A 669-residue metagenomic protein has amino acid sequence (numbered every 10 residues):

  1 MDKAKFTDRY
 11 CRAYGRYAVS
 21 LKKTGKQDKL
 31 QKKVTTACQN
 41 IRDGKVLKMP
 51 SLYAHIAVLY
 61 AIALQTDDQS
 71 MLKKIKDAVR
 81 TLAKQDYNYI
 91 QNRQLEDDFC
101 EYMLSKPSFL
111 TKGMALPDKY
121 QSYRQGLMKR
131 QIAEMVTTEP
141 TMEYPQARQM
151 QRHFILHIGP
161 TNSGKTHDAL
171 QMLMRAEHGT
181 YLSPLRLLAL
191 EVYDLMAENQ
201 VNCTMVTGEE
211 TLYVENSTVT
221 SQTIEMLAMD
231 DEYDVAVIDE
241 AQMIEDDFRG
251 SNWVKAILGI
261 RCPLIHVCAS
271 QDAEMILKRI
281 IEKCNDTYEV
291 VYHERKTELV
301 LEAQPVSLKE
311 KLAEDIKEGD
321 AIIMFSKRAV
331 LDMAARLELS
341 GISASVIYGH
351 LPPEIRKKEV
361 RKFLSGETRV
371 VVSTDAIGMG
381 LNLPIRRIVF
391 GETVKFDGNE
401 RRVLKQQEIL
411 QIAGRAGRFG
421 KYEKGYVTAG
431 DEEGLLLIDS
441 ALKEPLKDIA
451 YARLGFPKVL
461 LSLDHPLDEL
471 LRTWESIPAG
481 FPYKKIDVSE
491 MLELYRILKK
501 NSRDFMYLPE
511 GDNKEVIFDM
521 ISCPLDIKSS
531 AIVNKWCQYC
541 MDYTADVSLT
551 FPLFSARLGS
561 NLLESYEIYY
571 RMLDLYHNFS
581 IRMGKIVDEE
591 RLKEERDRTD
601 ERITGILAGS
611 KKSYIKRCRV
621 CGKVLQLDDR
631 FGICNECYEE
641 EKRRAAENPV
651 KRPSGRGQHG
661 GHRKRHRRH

Functional and structural regions predicted by a protein language model:
M1-E134, Q146, P457-H669: Non-catalytic terminal extensions of ATP-dependent helicases
S163, H167-D168, R175-E198, A273: Conserved Walker A/P-loop ATP-binding site and its immediately adjacent core in helicase/helicase-like ATPase domains
H178-A189, H266-C268, E314-S340, A344-I347 (+1 more regions): Conserved strand-helix element at the start of the C-terminal RecA-like helicase core
M196-E232: Inter-Walker segment of RecA-like/P-loop motor cores
M205, T211-Y213, D332, S343-V346 (+1 more regions): Conserved helicase ATPase core of P-loop NTP-dependent helicases/translocases
I224-V267: SF2 helicase catalytic motif II
D272, L383, R387, G391-D397 (+1 more regions): Conserved segment of the helicase C-terminal RecA-like domain
M275-I316: Interdomain hinge/linker at the junction between the two RecA-like core domains of SF2 helicases
